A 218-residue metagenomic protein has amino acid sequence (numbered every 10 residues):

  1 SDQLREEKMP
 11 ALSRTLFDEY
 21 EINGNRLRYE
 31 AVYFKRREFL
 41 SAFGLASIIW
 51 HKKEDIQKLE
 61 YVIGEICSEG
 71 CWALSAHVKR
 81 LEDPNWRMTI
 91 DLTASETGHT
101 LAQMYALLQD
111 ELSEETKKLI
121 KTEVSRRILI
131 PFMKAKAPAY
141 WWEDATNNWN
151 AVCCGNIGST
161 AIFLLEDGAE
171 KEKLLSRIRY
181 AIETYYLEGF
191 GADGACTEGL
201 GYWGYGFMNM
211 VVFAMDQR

Functional and structural regions predicted by a protein language model:
S1-E21: Low-complexity, Ser/Thr/Pro/Gly-enriched N-terminal "stalk/linker" regions
R14-V32, S75-T89, P138-A145: Internal amphipathic alpha-helical repeat/solenoid segments
K35-I49, Y61-E65, S95-L107: Non-membrane alpha-helical segments in proteins
A46, L59-E69, A73, M104 (+3 more regions): Alpha-helical solenoid scaffolds that mediate protein-protein interactions, centered on TPR/SEL1-like repeats but also
E82-G199, V212: Active-site lining segments of carbohydrate-active enzymes
G201-R218: Repeat-solenoid scaffold signature
